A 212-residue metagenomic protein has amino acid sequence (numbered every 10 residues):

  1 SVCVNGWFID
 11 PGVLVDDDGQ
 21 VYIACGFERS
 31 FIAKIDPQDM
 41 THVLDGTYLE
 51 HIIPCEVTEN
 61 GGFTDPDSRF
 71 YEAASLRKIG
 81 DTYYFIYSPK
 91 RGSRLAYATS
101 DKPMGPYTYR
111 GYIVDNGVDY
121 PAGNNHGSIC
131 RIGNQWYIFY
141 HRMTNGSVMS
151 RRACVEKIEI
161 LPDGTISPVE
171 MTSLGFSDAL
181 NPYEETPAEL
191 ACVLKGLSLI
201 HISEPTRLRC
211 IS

Functional and structural regions predicted by a protein language model:
S1-S203, R207, S212: Carbohydrate-active catalytic/glycan-binding domains of CAZyme proteins, especially the secreted or lumenal ectodomains
